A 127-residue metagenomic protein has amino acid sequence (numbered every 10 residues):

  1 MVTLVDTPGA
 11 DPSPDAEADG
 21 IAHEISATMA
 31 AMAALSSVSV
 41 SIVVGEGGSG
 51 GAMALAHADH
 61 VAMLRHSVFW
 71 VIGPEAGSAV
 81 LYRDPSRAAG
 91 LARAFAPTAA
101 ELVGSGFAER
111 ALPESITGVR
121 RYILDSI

Functional and structural regions predicted by a protein language model:
V2: Hydrophobic "anchor" residues on beta-strands that sit immediately upstream of conserved functional sites
V5-I127: Conserved catalytic cores of soluble enzyme domains, especially glycine-rich substrate-binding beta-alpha loops
